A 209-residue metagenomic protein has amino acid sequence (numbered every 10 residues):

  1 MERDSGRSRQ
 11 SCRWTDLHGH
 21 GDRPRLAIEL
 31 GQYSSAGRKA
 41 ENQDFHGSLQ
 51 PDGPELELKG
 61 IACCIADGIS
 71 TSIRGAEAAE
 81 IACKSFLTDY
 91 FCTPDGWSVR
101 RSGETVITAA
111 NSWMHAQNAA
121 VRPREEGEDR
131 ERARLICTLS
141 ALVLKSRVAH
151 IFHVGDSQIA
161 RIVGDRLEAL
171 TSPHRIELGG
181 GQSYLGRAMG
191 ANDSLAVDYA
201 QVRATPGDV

Functional and structural regions predicted by a protein language model:
M1-V209: PP2C/PPM-type serine/threonine phosphatase catalytic domain
